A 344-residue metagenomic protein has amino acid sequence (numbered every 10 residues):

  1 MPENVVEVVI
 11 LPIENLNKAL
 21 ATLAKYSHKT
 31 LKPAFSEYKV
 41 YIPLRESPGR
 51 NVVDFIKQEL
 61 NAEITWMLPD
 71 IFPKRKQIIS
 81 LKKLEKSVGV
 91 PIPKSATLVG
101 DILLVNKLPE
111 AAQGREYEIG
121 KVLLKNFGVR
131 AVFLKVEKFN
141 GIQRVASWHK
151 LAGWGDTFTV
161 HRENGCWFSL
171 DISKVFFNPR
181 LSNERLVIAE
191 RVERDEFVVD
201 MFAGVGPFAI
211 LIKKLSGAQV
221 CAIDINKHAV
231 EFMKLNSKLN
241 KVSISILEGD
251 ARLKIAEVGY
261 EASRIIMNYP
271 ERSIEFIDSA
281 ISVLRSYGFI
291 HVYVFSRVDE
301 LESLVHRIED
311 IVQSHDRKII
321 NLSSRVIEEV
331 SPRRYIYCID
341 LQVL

Functional and structural regions predicted by a protein language model:
M1-L344: SAM-dependent transferase fold signal centered on methyltransferase-like domains, encompassing both Class I
